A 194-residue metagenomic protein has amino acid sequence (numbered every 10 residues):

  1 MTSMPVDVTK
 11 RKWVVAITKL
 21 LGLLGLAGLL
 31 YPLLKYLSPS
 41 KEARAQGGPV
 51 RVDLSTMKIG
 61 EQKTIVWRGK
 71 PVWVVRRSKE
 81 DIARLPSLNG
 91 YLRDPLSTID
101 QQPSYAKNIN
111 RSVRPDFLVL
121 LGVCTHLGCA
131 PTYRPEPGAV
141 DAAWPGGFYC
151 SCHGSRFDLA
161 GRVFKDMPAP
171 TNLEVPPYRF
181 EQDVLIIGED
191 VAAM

Functional and structural regions predicted by a protein language model:
T2-L21: N-terminal secretory signal peptides and thylakoid transit peptides that target proteins across membranes
D7, A16, L26-V66, K70: C-terminal segment of N-terminal export signals and the immediately downstream linker at the start of the mature
T9-K10, I65, L120, G146: Generic detector of short, well-ordered, non-transmembrane alpha-helical segments enriched in hydrophobic residues
L23-L26, T171: Active-site-proximal structural scaffolding
L54, W67, V75-R76, L121 (+2 more regions): Pocket-edge structural micro-motifs
G60-N108: Extracytoplasmic/periplasmic/luminal assembly and interaction segments in envelope/secretory/respiratory proteins
G90-M194: Rieske [2Fe-2S] iron-sulfur-binding domain
